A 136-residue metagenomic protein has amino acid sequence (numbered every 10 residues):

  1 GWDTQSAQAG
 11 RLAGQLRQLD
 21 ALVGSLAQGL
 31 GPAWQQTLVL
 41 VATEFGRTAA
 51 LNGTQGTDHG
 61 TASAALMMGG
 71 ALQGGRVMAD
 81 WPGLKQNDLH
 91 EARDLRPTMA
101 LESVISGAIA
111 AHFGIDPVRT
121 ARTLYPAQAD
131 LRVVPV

Functional and structural regions predicted by a protein language model:
G1-V136: Feature marks hydrolase-like catalytic cores characterized by long aromatic- and Gly/Pro-rich stretches
